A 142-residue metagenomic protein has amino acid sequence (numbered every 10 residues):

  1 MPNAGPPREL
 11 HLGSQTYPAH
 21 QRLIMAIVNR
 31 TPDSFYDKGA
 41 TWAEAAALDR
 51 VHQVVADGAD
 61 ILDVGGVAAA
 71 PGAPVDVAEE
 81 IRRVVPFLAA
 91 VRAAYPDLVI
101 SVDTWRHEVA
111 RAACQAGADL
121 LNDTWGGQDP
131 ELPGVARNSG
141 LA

Functional and structural regions predicted by a protein language model:
M1-T31: N-terminal amphipathic alpha-helix/helix-capping segment at the start of soluble metabolic enzymes
L23-I27, D60-D63, D97-S101, D119-L120 (+1 more regions): Structural preference for beta-strand elements that scaffold enzyme active sites
A26-D49, P74-V75, V99-S101: Active-site mouth loops of central-metabolism enzymes
V28, V54, G58, D103 (+3 more regions): Conserved, mostly hydrophobic/aromatic
P32-F35, A68-G72, A110, A116 (+1 more regions): Conserved anion-binding
S34-Y36, D60-F87: Glycine-rich, proline-tolerant flexible connector loops at the mouths of alpha/beta enzymes
D49-G65: Catalytic domains of carbohydrate-active enzymes, especially glycoside hydrolases
A73-V102, H107-R111, N138-A142: Alpha-helix-loop-beta-strand connector modules within alpha/beta enzyme cores
